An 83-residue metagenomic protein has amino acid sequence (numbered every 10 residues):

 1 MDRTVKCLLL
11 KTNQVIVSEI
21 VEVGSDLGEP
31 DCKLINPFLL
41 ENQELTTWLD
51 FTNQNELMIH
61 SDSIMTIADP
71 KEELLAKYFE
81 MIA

Functional and structural regions predicted by a protein language model:
M1-A83: Conserved RNA-binding domains used in RNP assembly and mRNA/RNA metabolism
